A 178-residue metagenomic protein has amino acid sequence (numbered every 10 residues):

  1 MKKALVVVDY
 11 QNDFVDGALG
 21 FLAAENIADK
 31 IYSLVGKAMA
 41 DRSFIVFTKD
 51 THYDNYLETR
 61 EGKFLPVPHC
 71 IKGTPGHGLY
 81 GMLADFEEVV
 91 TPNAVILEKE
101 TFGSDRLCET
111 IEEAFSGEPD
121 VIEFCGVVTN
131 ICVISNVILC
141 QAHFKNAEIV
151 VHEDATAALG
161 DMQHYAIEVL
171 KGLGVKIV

Functional and structural regions predicted by a protein language model:
M1-V95, G117, N146-V150, L159 (+2 more regions): Active-site acidic carboxylates
K30-S33, T110, L139: Alpha-helical elements of Rossmann-like donor-binding domains used by nucleotide-donor carbohydrate transfer enzymes
T48-T51, E100, V127, H152-A155: Active-site-proximal beta-strand/loop segments in catalytic clefts of secreted hydrolases
I96-S135, A158-V178: Conserved N-terminal glycine/acidic-rich loop preference
V121, C140-Q141, E148-I149: Acidic, metal-binding active-site segment of PIN/NYN-like and related structure-specific nucleases
V133-H143: Short Gly/Thr/Asp-enriched flexible loops that form oxyanion-binding sites at enzyme active sites
Q141-F144, E153-T156: Short leucine-rich amphipathic alpha-helical surface patches
